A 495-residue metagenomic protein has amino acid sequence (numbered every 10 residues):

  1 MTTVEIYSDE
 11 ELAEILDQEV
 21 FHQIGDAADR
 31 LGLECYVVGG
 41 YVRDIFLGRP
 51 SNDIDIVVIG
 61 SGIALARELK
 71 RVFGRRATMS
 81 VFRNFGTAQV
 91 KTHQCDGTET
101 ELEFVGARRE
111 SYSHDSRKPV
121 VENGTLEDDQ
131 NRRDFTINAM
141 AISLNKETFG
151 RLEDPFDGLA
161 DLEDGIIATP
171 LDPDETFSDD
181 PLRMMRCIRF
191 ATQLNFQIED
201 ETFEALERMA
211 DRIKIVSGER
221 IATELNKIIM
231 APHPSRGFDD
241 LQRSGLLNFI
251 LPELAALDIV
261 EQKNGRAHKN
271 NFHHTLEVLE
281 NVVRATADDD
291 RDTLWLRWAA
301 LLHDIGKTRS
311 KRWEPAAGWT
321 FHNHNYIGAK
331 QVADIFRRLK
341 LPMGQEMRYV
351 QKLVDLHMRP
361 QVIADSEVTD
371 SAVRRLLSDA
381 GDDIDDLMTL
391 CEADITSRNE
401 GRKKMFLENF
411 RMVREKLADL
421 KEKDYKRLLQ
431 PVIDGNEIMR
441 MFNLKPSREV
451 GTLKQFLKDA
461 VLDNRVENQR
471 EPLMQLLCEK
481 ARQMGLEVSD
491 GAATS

Functional and structural regions predicted by a protein language model:
M1-S495: Catalytic cores of the polymerase beta-like nucleotidyltransferase superfamily and closely associated nucleotide
